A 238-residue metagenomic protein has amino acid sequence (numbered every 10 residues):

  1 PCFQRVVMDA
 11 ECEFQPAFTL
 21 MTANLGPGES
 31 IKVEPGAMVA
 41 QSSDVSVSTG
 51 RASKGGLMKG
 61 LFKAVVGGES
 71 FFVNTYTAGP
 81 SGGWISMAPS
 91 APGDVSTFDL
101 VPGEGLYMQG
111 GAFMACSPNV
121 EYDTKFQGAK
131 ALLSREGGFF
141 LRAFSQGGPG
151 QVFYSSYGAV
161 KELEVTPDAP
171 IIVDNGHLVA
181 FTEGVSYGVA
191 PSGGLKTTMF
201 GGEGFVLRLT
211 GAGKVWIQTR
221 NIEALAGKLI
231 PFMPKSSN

Functional and structural regions predicted by a protein language model:
F3-N238: Composition-driven recognition of glycine/serine/threonine/acidic- and proline-rich low-complexity segments and repeats
